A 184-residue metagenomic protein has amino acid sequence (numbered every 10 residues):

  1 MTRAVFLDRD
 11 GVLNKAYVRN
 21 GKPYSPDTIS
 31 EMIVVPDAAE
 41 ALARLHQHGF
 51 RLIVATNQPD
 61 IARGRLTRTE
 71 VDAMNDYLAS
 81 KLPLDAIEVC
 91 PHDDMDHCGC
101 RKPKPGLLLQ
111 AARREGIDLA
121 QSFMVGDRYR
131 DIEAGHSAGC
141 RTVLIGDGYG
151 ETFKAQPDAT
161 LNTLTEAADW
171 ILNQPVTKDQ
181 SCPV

Functional and structural regions predicted by a protein language model:
M1-R51: Active-site neighborhood of HAD-like aspartate-dependent phosphohydrolases
M1-R9, Y17, D85, D169-V184: Non-catalytic pre-domain segments flanking phosphatase-related domains
A38-V71, N75, L84-D96, G135: Substrate-recognition element of Asp-dependent hydrolases with the DxDx(T/V) motif
I61-A79, K102-R114: Short, electropositive alpha-helical surface patch
M74-V89, D94, F153-N173: Structural recognition of alpha->loop->beta junctions
G99-R130: Conserved Lys-Pro-Asp/Glu-containing loop-to-beta segment of HAD-superfamily phosphomonoesterases, centered on
V125-N162: Acidic, Mg2+-coordinating phosphoryl-transfer loop and its flanking beta/alpha structural elements, shared across
